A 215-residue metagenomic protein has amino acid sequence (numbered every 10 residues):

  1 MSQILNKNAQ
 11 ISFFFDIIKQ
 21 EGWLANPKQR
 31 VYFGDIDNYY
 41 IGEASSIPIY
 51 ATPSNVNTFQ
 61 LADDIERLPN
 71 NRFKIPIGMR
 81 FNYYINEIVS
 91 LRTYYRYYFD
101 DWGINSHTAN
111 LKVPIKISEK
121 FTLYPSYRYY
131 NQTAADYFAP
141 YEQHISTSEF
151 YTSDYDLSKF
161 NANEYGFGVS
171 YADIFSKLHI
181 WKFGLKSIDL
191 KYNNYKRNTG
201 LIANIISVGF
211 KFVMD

Functional and structural regions predicted by a protein language model:
M1-N6, Q20-L24, Y124-F183: Outer-membrane beta-barrel translocator/channel fold
M1-Q3, I77-Y83, Y95, L111-I115 (+2 more regions): Residues on the lipid-exposed face of transmembrane beta-strands in outer-membrane beta-barrel proteins
I4-Q10, I88, K120, I174-K186 (+2 more regions): Short loop/turn motifs that connect adjacent beta-strands in outer-membrane beta-barrel proteins
F13-F15, T93, L111, P125 (+2 more regions): Membrane-embedded beta-strand positions of outer-membrane beta-barrel proteins
I17-E21, F73-I75, Y83-I85, Y95-D101 (+4 more regions): Transmembrane beta-strands of outer-membrane beta-barrel pores
Q20-N26, I36-D37, W102-S106, Q132-F138 (+2 more regions): Outer-membrane beta-barrel proteins
K28-D37, N110-K112, Y129-N131, P140-T147 (+1 more regions): Flexible, surface-exposed loop regions and adjacent strand-edge segments of Gram-negative outer-membrane beta-barrel
N71-I77, N105-H107, K159-Y165, I202-I206: Residues that define the transmembrane beta-barrel architecture of outer-membrane proteins
